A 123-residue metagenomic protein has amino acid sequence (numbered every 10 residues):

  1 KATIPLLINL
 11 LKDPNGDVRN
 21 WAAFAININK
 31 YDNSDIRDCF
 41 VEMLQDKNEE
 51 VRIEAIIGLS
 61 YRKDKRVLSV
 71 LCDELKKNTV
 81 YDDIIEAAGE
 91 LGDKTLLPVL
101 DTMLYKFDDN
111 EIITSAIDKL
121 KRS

Functional and structural regions predicted by a protein language model:
K1, N9, D17-D32, E42 (+5 more regions): Structural detector for internal amphipathic alpha-helices that build alpha-solenoid repeat scaffolds
T3-I4, I36-R37, L68, L97: Core helices of alpha-solenoid repeat scaffolds
P5-L7, P14, P98: Proline-rich intrinsically disordered, low-complexity coils
